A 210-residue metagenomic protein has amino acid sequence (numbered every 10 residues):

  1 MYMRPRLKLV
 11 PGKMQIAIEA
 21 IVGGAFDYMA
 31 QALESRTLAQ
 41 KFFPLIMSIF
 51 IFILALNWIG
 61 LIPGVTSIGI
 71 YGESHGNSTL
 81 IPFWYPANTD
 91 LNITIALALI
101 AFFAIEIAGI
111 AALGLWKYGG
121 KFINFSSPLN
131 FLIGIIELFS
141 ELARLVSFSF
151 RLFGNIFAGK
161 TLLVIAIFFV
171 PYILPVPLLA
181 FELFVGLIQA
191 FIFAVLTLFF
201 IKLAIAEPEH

Functional and structural regions predicted by a protein language model:
M1-H210: Selective transmembrane helix interface/packing segments
